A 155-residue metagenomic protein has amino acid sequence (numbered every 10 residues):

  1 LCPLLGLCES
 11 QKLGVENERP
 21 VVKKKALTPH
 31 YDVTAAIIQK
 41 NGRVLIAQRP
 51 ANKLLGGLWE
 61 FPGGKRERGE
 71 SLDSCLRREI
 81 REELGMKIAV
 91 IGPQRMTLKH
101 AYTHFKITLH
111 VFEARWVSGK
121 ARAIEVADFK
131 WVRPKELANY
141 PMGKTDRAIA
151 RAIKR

Functional and structural regions predicted by a protein language model:
L1-T34, A101, G143-R155: Acidic, metal-coordinating catalytic segment for phosphate/diphosphate chemistry, firing primarily on the Nudix
L5, V15-E60, A89-V90: N-terminal strand-loop-strand
R19, W59-F61, R66, Y102 (+1 more regions): Short clusters of hydrophobic/aromatic residues that line enzyme substrate/ligand-binding pockets
A26-L27, N52, T97-L109: Acidic pyrophosphate-coordinating catalytic loop
D32-T34, F105-F112, K130: Short beta-strand micro-motifs in enzyme catalytic cores
F61-M96: The catalytic Nudix box helix
V111-K154: NUDIX/MutT-family hydrolases
